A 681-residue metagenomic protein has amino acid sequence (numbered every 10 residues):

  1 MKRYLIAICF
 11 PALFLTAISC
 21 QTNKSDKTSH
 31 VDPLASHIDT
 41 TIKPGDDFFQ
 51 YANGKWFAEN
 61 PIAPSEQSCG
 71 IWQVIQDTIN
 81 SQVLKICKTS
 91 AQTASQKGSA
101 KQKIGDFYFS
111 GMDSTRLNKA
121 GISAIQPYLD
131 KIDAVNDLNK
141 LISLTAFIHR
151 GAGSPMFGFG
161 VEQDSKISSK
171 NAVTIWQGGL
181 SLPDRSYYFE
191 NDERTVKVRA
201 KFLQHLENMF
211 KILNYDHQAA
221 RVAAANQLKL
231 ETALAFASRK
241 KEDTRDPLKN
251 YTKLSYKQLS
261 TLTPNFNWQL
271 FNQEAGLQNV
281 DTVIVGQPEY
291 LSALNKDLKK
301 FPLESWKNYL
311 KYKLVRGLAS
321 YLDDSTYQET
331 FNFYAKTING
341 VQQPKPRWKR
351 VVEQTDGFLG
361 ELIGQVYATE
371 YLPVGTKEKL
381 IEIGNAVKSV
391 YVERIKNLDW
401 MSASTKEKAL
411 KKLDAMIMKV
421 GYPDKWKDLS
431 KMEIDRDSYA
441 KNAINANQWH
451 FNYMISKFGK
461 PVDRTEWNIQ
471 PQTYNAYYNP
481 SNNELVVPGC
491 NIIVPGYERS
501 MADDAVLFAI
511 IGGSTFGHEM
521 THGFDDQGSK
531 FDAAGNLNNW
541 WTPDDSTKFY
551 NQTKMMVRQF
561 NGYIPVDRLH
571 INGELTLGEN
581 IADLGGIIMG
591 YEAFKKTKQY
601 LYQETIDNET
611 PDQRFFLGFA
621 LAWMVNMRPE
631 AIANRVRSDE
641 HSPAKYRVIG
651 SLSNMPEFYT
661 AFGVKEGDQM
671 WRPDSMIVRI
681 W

Functional and structural regions predicted by a protein language model:
M1-I8: Bacterial N-terminal signal peptides that target proteins for export
T16-S19: C-terminal motif of bacterial Sec signal peptides marking the signal peptidase cleavage site
Q21-H30: Bacterial Sec signal peptide processing site at the extreme N-terminus
H37-A58, D192-K211, L577, D583-M589: Hydrophobic/aromatic-rich, well-ordered segments within soluble, folded domains that form packed cores
T40-D46, Y51-R116: Active-site-surrounding "flap" and adjacent substrate/cofactor-binding loops of secreted or lumenal enzymes, prototyped
W56-N60, L182-P183, P495: Short, solvent-exposed loop/turn elements at domain surfaces
S90-E382, A386: Noncatalytic, helix-rich "gating/capping" subdomain that lines the substrate-entry/channel surface of large enzyme
L262-N265, L277, I284-P288, K345-V352 (+5 more regions): Intrinsically disordered, low-complexity linker/terminal regions across diverse proteins
